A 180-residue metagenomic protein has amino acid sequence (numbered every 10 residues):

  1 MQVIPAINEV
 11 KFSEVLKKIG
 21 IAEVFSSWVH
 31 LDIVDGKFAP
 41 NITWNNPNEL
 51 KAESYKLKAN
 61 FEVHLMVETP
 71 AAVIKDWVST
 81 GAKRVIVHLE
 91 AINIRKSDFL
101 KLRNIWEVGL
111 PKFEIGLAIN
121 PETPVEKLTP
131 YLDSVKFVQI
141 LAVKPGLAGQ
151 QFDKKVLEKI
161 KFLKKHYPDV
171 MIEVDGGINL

Functional and structural regions predicted by a protein language model:
M1-I86, E90-N104, F113-I115, E122-I140 (+2 more regions): Conserved N-terminal beta1-alpha1 strand-loop-helix module at the mouth
H30, E173-V174: Generic enzyme active-site microenvironment
G177-L180: Acidic, divalent-metal-coordinating active-site segment for phosphoryl/phosphodiester hydrolysis, typified by short
